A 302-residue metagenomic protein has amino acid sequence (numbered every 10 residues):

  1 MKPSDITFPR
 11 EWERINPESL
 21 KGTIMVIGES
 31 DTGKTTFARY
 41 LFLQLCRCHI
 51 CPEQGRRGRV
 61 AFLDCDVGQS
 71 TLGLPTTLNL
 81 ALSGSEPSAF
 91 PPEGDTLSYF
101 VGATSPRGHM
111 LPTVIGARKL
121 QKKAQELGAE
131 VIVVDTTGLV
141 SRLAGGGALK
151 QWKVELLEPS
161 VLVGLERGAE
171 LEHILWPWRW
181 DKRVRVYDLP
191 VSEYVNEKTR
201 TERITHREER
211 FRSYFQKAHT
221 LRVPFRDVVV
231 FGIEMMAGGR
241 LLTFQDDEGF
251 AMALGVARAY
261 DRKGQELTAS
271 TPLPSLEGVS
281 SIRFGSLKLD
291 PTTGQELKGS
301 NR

Functional and structural regions predicted by a protein language model:
M1-L20, V26, T32, C48-R56 (+1 more regions): Preference for solvent-exposed, low-hydrophobicity sequence contexts
D5-R14, E18-K21, I27, C51-I132 (+1 more regions): Nucleotide-state-sensitive switch-loop elements of NTP-binding domains
T35: Walker A/P-loop
L45: Aromatic pocket-lining residues of Rossmann-like dinucleotide-binding sites
D64, A148, T243-D246: Residue-level detector of functional hotspots within protein domains
K123-K182: Phosphate/Mg2+-binding loops and adjacent switch elements in nucleotide/diphosphate-handling enzyme cores
